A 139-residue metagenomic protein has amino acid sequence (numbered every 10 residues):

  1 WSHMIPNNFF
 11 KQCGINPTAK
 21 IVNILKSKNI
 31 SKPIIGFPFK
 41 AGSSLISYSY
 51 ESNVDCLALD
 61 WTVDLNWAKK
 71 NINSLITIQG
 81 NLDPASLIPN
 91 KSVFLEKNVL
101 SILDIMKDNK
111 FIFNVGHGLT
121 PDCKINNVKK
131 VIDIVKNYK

Functional and structural regions predicted by a protein language model:
W1-K139: Active-site loop segments of alpha/beta catalytic cores
